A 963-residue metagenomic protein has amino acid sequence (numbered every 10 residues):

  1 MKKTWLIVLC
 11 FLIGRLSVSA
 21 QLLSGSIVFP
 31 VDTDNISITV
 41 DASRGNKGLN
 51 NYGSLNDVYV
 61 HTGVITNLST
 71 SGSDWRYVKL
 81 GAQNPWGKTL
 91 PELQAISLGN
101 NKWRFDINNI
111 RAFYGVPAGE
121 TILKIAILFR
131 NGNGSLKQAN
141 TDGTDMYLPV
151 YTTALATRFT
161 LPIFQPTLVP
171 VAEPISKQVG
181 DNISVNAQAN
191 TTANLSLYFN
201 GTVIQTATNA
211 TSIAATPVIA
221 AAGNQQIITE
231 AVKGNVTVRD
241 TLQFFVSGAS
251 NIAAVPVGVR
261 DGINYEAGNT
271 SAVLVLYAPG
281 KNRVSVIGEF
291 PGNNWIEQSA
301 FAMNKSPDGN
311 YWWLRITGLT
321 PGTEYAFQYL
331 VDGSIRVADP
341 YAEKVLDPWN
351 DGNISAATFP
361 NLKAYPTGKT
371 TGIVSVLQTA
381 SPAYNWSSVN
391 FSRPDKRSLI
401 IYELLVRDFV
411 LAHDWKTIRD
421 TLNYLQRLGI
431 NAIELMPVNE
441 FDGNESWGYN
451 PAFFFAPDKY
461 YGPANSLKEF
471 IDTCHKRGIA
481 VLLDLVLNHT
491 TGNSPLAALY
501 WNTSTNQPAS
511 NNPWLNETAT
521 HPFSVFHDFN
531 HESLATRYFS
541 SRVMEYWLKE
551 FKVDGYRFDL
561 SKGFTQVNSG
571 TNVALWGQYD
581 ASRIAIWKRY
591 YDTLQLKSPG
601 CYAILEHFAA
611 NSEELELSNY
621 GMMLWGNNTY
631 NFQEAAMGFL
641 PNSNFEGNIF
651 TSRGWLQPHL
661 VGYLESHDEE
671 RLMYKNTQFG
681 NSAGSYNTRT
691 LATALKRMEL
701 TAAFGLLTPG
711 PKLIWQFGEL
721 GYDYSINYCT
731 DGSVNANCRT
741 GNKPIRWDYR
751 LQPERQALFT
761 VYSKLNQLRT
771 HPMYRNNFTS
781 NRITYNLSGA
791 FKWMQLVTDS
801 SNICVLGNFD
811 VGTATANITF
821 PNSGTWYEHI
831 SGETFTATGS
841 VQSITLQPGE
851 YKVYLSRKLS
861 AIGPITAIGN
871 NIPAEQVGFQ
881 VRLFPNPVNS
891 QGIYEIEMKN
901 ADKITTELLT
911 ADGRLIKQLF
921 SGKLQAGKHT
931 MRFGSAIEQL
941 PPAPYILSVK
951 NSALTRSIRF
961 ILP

Functional and structural regions predicted by a protein language model:
L6, L16-S19, N871-F884, V888-P963: C-terminal outer-membrane/trafficking sorting elements
A20-V31, V150-K177, P873-P887: Short, compositionally biased P/S/T/A/G/V-rich stretches that sit at domain boundaries
D57-A118, G134-D142, A207-N209, Y265-G268 (+2 more regions): Aromatic-rich carbohydrate-binding modules that target alpha-glucans
F245-V284, A338-S398: Basic K/R-rich, polyanion-interacting modules in nucleoproteins and related proteins
V284, T838-T866: C-terminal beta-strand-rich structural cap/linker in extracellular carbohydrate-active enzymes
A342-N350, P360-L362, P382-L399, L405-S582 (+1 more regions): Substrate-binding/active-site clefts of carbohydrate-active enzymes
K552-D554, A574, D580, A585-D723 (+4 more regions): Conserved alpha/beta catalytic core and glycan-binding cleft of carbohydrate-active enzymes
G710, I714-F717, Y722-D731, N735-I803 (+3 more regions): Glycan-recognition and catalytic regions of carbohydrate-active enzymes
